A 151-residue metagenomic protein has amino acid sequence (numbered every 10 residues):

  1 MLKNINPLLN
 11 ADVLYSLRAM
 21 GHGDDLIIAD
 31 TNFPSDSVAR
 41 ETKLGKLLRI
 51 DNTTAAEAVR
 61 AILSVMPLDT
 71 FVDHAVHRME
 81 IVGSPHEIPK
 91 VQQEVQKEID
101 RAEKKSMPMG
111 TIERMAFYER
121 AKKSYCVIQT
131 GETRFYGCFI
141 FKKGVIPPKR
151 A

Functional and structural regions predicted by a protein language model:
M1-D51: Long, hydrophobic N-terminal alpha-helical segment
N4, L8-D12, G21, T53-E57 (+4 more regions): Conserved active-site and cofactor/substrate-binding residues in soluble primary-metabolism enzymes
N6, N10, L14, R18-H22 (+3 more regions): Generic secondary-structure signature for well-ordered alpha-helical cores
D24-I27, G45-L48, D69-M79, K105-M109 (+2 more regions): Structural motif
D30-F33, M66, E132: Short glycine-rich, polar/acidic loop-and-turn segments at beta strand-coil junctions
S35-D36, T54-A58, A75-H77, C138-F139: Short, surface-exposed, polar/charged, turn-prone segments marking secondary-structure boundaries
I50-D73, S84: Long, charge-dense
G83-A151: Glycine-rich, aromatic-bearing surface loops/beta-hairpins
